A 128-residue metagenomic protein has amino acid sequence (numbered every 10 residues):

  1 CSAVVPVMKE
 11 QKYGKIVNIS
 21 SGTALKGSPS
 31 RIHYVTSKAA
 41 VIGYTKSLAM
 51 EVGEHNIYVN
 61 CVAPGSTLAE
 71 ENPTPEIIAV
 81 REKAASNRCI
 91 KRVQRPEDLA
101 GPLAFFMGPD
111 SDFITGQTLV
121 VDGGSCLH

Functional and structural regions predicted by a protein language model:
C1, S37, T45: Active-site helix of classical SDR
P6, M50-E54, D112: Alpha-helical segment proximal to the catalytic Tyr-Lys
S21: Residue(s) in the substrate-gating loop at a strand-loop-helix junction that position the organic substrate next
K26, A104, T115-H128: Short C-terminal tail/terminal secondary-structure segment of NAD(P)H-dependent dehydrogenase/reductase domains
G27-V35, S47: Active-site loop-to-helix junction immediately N-terminal to the catalytic Tyr of the SDR YXXXK motif in Rossmann-fold
A40, Y44-L48, V52, V62 (+1 more regions): Hydrophobic alpha-helix immediately C-terminal to the catalytic Tyr-X-X-X-Lys motif of short-chain
E54, P64-R88: A glycine/serine/threonine-rich, flexible loop-to-helix segment that serves as the NAD(P) cofactor-binding "lid"
R88-L99, D110: A conserved structural motif in NAD(P)-dependent oxidoreductases
